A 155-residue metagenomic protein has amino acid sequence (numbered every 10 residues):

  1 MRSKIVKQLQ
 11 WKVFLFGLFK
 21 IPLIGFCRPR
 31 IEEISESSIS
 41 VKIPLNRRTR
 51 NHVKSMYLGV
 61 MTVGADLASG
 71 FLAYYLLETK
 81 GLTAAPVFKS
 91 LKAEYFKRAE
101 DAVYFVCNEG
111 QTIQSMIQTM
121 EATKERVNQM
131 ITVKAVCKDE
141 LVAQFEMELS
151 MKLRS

Functional and structural regions predicted by a protein language model:
M1-F26, R48: Alpha-helical membrane-targeting segments
R2-I5, A99-E100, G110-S155: HotDog/MaoC-like acyl-thioester-processing domains
L23, S35-S37, A85-V87, D101 (+1 more regions): Residue-level preference for beta-strand/loop junctions
G25-I31, K89-Y95, M116-Q118: Short structured motifs
F26-M56: Catalytic strand-loop segment that frames the active site of acyl-thioester-processing enzymes
V41, K89-L91, F105, Q129-I131 (+1 more regions): Hydrophobic residues positioned within well-ordered beta-strands of beta-sheet architectures
G59-K80: Active-site helix/loop of acyl-thioester processing domains in fatty-acid/polyketide metabolism, spanning hotdog-fold
A73-Q111: Hydrophobic beta-strand-centered segment that forms part of the acyl-chain substrate-binding groove
